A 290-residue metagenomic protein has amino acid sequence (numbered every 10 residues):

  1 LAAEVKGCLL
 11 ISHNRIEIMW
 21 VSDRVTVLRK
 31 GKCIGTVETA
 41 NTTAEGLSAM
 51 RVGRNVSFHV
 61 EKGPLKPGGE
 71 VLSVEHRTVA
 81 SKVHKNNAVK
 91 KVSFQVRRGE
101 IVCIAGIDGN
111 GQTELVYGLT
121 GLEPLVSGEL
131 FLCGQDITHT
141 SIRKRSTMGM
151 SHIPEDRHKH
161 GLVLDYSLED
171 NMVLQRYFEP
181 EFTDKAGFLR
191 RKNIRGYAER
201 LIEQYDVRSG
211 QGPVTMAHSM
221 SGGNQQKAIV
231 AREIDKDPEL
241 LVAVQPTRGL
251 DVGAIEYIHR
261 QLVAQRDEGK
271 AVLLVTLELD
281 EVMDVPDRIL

Functional and structural regions predicted by a protein language model:
L1-L290: Glycine-rich phosphate-binding loops of nucleotide-dependent enzymes
